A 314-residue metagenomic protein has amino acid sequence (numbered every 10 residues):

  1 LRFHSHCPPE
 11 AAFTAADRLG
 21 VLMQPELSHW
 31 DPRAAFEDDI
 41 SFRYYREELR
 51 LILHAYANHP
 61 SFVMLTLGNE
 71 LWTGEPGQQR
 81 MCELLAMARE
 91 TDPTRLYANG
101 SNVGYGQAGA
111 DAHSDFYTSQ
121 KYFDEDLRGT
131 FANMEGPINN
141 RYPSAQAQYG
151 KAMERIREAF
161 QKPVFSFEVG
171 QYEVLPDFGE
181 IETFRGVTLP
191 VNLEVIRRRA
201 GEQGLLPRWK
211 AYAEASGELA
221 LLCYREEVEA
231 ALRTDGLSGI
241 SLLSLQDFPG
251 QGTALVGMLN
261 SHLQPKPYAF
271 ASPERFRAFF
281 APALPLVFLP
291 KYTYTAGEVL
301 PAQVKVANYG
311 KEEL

Functional and structural regions predicted by a protein language model:
R2-L259: Substrate-binding/catalytic cleft of secreted carbohydrate-active enzymes, primarily glycoside hydrolases
L243-G310: Aromatic-rich peripheral "rim/lid" segments of glycoside hydrolase catalytic domains that contact and position glycan
E313-L314: Short acidic/proline- and small/hydrophobic-mixed sequence motifs that coincide with surface turns and coil-to-beta
